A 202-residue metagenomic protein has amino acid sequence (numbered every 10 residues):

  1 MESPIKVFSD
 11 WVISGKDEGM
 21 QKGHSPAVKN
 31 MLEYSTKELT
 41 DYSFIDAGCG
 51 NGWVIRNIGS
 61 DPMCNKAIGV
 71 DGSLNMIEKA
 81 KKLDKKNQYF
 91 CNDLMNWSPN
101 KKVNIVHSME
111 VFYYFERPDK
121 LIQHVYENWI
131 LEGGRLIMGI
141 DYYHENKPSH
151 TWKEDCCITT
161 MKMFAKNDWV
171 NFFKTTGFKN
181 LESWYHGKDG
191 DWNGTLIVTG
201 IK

Functional and structural regions predicted by a protein language model:
M1-K37, N57, H144-E145: Conserved class I S-adenosyl-L-methionine
I45-A47, N51-N96: Class I SAM-dependent methyltransferase SAM/SAH-binding core
H107: A conserved beta-strand element that flanks and buttresses the S-adenosyl-L-methionine
D119-E132: A short glycine-rich, Lys/Arg-flanked "PGG" loop and its adjoining helix->strand segment in the class I
G133-D141: Conserved beta-strand signature within the Rossmann-like core of class I S-adenosyl-L-methionine
D141-T160: Short, glycine-/aromatic-enriched active-site segment of Class I SAM-dependent methyltransferases
M161-T176: Short alpha-helix
Y185-K202: Core SAM-dependent methyltransferase catalytic element
